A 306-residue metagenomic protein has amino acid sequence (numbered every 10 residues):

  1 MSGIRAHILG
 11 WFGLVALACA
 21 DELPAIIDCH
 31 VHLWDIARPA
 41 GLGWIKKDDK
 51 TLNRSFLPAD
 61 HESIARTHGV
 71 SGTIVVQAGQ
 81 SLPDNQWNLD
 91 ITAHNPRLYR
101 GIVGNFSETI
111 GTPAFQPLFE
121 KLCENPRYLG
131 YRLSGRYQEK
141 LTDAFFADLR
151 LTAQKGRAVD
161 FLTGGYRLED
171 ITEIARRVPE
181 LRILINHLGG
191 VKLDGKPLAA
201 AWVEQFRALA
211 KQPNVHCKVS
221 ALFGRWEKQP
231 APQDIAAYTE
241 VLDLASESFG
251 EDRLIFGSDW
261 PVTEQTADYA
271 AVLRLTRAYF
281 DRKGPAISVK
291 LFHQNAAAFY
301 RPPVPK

Functional and structural regions predicted by a protein language model:
M1-L9: Bacterial N-terminal signal peptides that target proteins for export
I4, C19-C29, L52-G72, D243-L244 (+2 more regions): Mid-to-C-terminal alpha-helical segments outside catalytic/metal-binding sites
W11-A20: Hydrophobic h-region of N-terminal signal peptides that target proteins for export in Gram-negative bacteria
D21-K155, F161, L209, A236 (+1 more regions): Mid-domain alpha/beta scaffold segments of enzyme catalytic cores
V31, A78, L188, S258-W260: Active-site metal-binding loops of divalent metal-dependent hydrolases
D35-I36, L82-N85, G111, K192-L193 (+2 more regions): Short catalytic/ligand-binding loop motif for oxyanion handling, primarily in non-cytosolic enzymes, centered on
D60, W87-D90, P117, K121 (+5 more regions): Alpha-helical elements of Rossmann-like donor-binding domains used by nucleotide-donor carbohydrate transfer enzymes
Q138-I255, G284, P305: Catalytic pocket-lining loop regions of alpha/beta-barrel enzymes, especially the amidohydrolase/enolase/GH5 lineages
